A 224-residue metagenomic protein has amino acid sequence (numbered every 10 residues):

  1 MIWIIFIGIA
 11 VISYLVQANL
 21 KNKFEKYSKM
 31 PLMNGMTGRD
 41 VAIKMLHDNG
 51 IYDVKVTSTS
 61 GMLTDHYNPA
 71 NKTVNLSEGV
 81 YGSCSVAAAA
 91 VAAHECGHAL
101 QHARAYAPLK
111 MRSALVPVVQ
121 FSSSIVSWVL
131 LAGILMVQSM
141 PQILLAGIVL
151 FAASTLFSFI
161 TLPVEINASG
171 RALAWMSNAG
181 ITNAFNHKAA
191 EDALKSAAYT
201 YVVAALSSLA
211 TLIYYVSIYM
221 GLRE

Functional and structural regions predicted by a protein language model:
M1-K23, G133, M140, L145-A146: Hydrophobic alpha-helical transmembrane segments of small proteolipidic membrane proteins, enriched in energy-coupled
W3-I7, V118-I125, I143-V149, L206: Alpha-helical transmembrane segments
G8, Q17-S122, L156-E224: Polar-ligand-bearing catalytic/cofactor-coordination segments of membrane-embedded or membrane-tethered inner-membrane
V116-M140: Post-HExxH zinc-binding segment in Zn-dependent metallohydrolases
I148-F157: Small-residue-enriched core segments of transmembrane alpha-helices in multipass membrane transport and channel
